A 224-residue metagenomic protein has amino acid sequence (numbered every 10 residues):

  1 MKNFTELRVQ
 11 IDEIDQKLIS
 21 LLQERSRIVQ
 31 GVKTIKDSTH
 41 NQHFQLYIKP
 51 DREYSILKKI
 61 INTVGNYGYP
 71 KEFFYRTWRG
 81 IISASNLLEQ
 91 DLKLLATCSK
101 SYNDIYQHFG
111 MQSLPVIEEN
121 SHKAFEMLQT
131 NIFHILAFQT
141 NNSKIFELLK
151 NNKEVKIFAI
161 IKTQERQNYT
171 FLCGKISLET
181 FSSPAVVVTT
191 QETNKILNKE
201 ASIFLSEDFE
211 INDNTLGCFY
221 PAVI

Functional and structural regions predicted by a protein language model:
M1-I224: Domain-level signature for soluble enzymes in the chorismate/prephenate branch of the shikimate pathway
